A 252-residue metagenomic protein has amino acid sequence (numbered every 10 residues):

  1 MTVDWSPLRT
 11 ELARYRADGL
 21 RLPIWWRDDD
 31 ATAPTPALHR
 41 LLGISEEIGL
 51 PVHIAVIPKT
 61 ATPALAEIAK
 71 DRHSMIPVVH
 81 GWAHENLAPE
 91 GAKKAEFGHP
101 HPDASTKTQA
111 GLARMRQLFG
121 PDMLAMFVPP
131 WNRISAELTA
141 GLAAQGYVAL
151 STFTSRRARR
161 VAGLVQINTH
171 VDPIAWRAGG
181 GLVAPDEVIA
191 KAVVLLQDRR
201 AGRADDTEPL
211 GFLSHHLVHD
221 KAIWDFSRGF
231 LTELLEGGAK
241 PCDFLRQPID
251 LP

Functional and structural regions predicted by a protein language model:
T2-I76, M123-L124, F212: Active-site beta->alpha N-cap acidic-glycine motif
L8-E11, A61-K70, L150-Q166, E187-R200: Alpha-helical scaffolding within the catalytic cores of extracellular/periplasmic polymer-degrading hydrolases
L12, L38, L42, A66-A69 (+4 more regions): Generic structural signal for well-ordered alpha-helices, preferentially at hydrophobic/aromatic core positions
R16-G19, A149-L150, A204-P252: C-terminal domain-boundary segment and adjacent tail
A31, I57-K59, W82-H84, S155 (+3 more regions): Active-site beta-loop-alpha junctions enriched in small/polar residues
P51-A140, V161, V171-R177, E208-F212: Metal-dependent polysaccharide deacetylase catalytic core of the NodB/CE4 family, i.e., the active-site-bearing domain
A143-P185, K240-P248: His/Asp/Glu-enriched short active-site or ligand-binding loop at hydrolase and phosphoryl-transfer sites
I167-L217, A222: A conserved mid-domain beta-alpha-beta active-site/ligand-binding segment of alpha/beta enzyme cores
